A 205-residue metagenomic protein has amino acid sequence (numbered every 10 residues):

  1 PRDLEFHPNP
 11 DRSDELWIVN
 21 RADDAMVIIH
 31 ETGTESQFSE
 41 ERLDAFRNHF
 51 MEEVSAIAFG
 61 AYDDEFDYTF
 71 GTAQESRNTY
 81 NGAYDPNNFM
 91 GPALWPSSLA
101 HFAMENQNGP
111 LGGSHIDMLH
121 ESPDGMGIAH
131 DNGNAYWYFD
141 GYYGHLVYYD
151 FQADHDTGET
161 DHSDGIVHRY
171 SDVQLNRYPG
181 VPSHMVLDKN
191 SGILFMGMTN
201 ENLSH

Functional and structural regions predicted by a protein language model:
P1-S13, R47-E65, H115-A135, S171-I193: Beta-rich, blade/repeat-based domains predominating in secreted/periplasmic proteins but also intracellular
N9, V19-D23, E31, Y62 (+6 more regions): Short loop/turn segments immediately following the C-termini of beta-strands
N9-D14, T34-Q37, D63-Y68, A103-N106 (+2 more regions): Short, solvent-exposed loop/turn segments that connect beta-strands within catalytic domains and beta-strand-rich
W17-V19, V27, A129: Structural recognition of the beta-strand scaffold that forms the well-ordered cores of secreted hydrolase catalytic
D24-V27, N78-N81, P92-L94, G144-V147 (+1 more regions): Structural signal for beta-propeller blades
I28-Q37, P86, L94-N108, Y148-H162 (+1 more regions): Short loop/turn segments immediately following beta-strands, especially the blade-tip and inter-blade linker loops
E35-H49, N106-L119, D164-N176: A short beta-strand motif characteristic of beta-propeller blades
N48-S55, S76-A129: Asp-box/WD-like beta-propeller blade repeats and closely related beta-sheet repeat scaffolds
